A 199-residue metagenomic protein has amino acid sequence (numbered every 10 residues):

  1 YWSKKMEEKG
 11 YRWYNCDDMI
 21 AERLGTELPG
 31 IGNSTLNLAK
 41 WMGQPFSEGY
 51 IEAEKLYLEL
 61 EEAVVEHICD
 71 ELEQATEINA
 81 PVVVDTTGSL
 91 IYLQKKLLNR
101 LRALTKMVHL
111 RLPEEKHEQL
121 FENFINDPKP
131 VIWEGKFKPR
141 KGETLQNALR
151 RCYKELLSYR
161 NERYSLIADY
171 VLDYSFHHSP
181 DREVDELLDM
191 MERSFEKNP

Functional and structural regions predicted by a protein language model:
Y1-E8: Glycine-rich phosphate-binding P-loop
K5, N79-P81, Q146-P199: NTP-dependent small-molecule kinase module
G10, L104-T105, I167-A168: Short, well-ordered alpha-helix to beta-strand connector turns
G10-C16: Conserved catalytic segments around the Walker B and adjacent sensor/switch elements of P-loop NTPase domains
Y14, K106-V108, Y170-L172: Hydrophobic/aromatic beta-strand patches that form the interior of the parallel beta-sheet core in alpha/beta enzyme
D18-N99: ATP-dependent small-molecule kinase phosphotransfer cores that center on conserved nucleotide phosphate-binding segments
T87-I91, P113-E115, H177: Short glycine-rich anion-binding loops that position phosphate/pyrophosphate groups of nucleotides and phosphorylated
A103-N161: A glycine- and Lys/Arg-enriched "phosphate-lid" helix/loop adjacent to the NTP-binding pocket of small-molecule kinases
